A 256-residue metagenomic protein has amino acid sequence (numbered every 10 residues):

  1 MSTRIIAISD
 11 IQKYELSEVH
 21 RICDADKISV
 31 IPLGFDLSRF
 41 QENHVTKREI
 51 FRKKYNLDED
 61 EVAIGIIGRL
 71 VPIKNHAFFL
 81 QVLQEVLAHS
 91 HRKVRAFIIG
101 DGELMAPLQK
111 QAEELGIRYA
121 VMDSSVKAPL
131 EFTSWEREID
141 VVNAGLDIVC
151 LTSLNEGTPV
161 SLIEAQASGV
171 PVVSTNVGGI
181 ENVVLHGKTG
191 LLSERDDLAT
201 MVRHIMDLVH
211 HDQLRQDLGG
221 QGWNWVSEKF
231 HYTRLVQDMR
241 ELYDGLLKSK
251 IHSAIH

Functional and structural regions predicted by a protein language model:
S2-K27, F35-R39: A short, active-site helix/loop in glycosyltransferases that binds the activated sugar's phosphate group
Q41-L57, E113: A short helix/loop element that forms part of the nucleotide-sugar donor recognition site in Leloir-type
K53, T200, D207, L214-E228 (+1 more regions): A short, well-ordered alpha-helix in the C-terminal region of glycosyltransferases
V62, I66-L87, E103-Q109, V160 (+2 more regions): A conserved mid-protein helix/loop that constitutes part of the nucleotide-sugar donor-binding site
Q109-S134: Nucleotide-activated donor-binding/catalytic signature segment of Leloir-type glycosyltransferases, i.e., the conserved
W135, L154: Aromatic "clamp/platform" in nucleotide-sugar-dependent glycosyltransferases that forms part of the donor/acceptor
P171-S174, V184: Short hydrophobic beta-strand element within catalytic cores of glycosyltransferases and related nucleotide-activated
H186-G187, L191-L198, D207-D212: Conserved acidic donor-binding segment of nucleotide-sugar-dependent glycosyltransferases
